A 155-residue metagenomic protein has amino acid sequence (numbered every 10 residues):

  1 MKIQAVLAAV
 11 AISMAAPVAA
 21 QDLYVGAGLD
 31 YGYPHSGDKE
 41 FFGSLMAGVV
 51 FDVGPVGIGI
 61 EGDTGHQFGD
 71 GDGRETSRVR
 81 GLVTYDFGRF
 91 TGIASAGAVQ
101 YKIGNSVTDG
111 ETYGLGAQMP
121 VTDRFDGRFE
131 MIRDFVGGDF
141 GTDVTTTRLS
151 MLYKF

Functional and structural regions predicted by a protein language model:
M1-Y24: Cleavable N-terminal export/targeting peptides
A5, A16, Y33, A47-V53 (+4 more regions): Outer-membrane beta-barrel proteins
Q21, K39-G43, V56, G73-S77 (+2 more regions): Residues that define the transmembrane beta-barrel architecture of outer-membrane proteins
L23-V25, G54-I58, R89-G92, M119 (+1 more regions): Repeated loop/turn-to-beta-strand initiation elements of outer-membrane beta-barrel proteins
V25-L29, A47, I60-G62, G81 (+4 more regions): Membrane-embedded beta-strand positions of outer-membrane beta-barrel proteins
L29-H35, F41, F51, T64-D70 (+4 more regions): Transmembrane beta-strands of outer-membrane beta-barrel pores
G65-I93: Helix-adjacent hinge/juxtasegments
L115-M119, D143-F155: Outer-membrane beta-barrel "beta-signal"
